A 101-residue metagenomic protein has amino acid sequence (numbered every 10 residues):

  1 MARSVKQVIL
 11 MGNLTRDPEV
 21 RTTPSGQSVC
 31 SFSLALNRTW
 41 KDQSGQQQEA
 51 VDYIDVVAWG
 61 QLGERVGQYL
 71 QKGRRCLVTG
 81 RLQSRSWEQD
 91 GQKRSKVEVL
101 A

Functional and structural regions predicted by a protein language model:
M1-A101: Single-stranded nucleic acid-binding surfaces, predominantly the OB-fold ssDNA-binding core
